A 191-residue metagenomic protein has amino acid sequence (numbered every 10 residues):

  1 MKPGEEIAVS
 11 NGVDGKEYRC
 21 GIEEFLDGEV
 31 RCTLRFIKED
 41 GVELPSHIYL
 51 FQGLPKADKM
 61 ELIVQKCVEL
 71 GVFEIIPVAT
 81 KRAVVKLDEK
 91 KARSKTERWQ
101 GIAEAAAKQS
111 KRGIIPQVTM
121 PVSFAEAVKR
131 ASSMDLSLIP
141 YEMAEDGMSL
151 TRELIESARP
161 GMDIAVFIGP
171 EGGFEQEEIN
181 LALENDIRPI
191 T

Functional and structural regions predicted by a protein language model:
M1-E39: N-terminal positively charged helical leader segments and presequences
K2, F73, R188: Short acidic/polar active-site loop segments enriched in Thr and Asp
E6, P55, E171-E175: Gly/Ser/Thr-rich beta-alpha loop segments that engage phosphate groups in nucleotides
I7, T33, V42-F51, I155-M162: Mobile, glycine- and charge-enriched loop segments and immediately flanking short secondary-structure elements within
C32, I115-T119, P189: Generic structural signal for residues in well-ordered beta-strands
E39-I139: RNA substrate-binding interface of SAM-dependent RNA methyltransferases
M134-G173, E177-N180, N185-T191: Active-site/ligand-binding-proximal alpha/beta "capping" segment
